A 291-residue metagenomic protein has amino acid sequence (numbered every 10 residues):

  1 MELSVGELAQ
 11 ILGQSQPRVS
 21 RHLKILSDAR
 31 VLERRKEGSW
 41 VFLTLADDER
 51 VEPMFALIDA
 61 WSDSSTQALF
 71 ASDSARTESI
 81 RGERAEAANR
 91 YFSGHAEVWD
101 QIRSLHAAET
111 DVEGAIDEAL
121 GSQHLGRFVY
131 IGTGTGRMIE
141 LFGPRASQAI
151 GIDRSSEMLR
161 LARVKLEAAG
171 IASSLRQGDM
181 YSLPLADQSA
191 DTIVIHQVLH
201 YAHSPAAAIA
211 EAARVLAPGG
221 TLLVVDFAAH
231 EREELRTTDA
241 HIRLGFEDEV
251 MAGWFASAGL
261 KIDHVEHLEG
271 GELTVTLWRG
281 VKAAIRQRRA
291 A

Functional and structural regions predicted by a protein language model:
M1-R18, W40-D48, A115-D117: N-terminal helix-turn-helix DNA-binding core of bacterial DNA-binding proteins
R50-D100: Amphipathic alpha-helical dimerization/coiled-coil segments that flank or bridge DNA-binding/regulatory modules
H106-G126: Conserved alpha-helix/loop element of class I SAM-dependent methyltransferases that forms part of the SAM/SAH-binding
R127-S182: Class I SAM-dependent methyltransferase SAM/SAH-binding core
Y181-T192: A short acidic, Gly/Pro-enriched loop at the edge of an enzyme's catalytic core that lines a small-molecule cofactor
T192-S204: A short SAM/SAH-binding and catalytic strip from SAM-dependent methyltransferases
A206-T221: A short glycine-rich, Lys/Arg-flanked "PGG" loop and its adjoining helix->strand segment in the class I
T221-W278: C-terminal alpha-helical "lid/dimerization" subdomain adjacent to the S-adenosyl-L-methionine
